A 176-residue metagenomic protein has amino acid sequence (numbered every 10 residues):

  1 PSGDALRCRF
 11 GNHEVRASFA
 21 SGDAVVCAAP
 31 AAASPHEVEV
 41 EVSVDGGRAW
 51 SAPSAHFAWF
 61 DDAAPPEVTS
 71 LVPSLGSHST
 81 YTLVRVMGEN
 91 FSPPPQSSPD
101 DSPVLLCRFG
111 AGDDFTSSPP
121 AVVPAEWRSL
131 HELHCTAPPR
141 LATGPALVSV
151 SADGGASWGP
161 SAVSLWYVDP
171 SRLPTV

Functional and structural regions predicted by a protein language model:
P1-V176: Ser/Thr/Pro-rich low-complexity tracts
